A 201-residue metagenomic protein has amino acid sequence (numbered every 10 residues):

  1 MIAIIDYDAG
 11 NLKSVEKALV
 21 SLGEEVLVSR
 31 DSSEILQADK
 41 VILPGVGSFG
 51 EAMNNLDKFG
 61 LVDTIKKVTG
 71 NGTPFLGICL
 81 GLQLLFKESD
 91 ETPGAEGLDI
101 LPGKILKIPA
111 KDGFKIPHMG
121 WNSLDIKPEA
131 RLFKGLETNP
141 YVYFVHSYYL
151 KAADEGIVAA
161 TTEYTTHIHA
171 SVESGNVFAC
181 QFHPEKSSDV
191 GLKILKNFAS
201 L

Functional and structural regions predicted by a protein language model:
I2-E24, F182-K186: N-terminal beta1-alpha1 ligand-phosphate binding loop
A38: An anion/phosphate-binding loop that grips the pyrophosphate of nucleotide cofactors and donors
G47-H118: Cysteine-nucleophile active-site neighborhood
E88-Y164: Pocket-forming structural segment of enzyme catalytic cores
N139, E173-V177: Beta-strand-turn-beta hairpins that frame and shape the catalytic cleft of phosphate-ester-processing enzymes
H167-E173: Short, surface-exposed beta-strand/loop micro-motifs that present aromatic residues
C180-L201: Acyltransferase
